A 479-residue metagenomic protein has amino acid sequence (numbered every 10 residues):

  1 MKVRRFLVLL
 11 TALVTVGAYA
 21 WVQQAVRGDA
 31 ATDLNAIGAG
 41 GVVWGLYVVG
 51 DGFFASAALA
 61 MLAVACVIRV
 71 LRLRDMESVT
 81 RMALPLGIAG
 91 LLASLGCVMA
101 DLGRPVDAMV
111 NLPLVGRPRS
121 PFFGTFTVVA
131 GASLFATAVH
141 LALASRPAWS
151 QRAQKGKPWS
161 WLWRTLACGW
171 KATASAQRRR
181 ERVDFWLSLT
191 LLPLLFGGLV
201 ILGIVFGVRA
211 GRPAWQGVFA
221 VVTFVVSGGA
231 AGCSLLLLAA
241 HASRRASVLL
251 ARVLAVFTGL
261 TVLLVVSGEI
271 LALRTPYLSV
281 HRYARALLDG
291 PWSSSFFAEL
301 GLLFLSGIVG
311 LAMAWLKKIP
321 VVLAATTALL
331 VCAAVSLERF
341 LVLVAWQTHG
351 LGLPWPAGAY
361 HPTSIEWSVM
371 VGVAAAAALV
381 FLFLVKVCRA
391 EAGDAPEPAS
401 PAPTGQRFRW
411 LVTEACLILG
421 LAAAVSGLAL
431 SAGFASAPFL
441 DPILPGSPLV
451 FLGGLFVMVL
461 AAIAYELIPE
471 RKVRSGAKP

Functional and structural regions predicted by a protein language model:
M1-A60: N-terminal signal-anchor module of multipass membrane proteins
M1-V14, A30-G38, P113-P118, W149-E181 (+2 more regions): Extramembrane terminal tails and long inter-domain/linker segments of multi-pass membrane proteins
L7, V14, V22, R74-D75 (+5 more regions): Long, contiguous internal "core" modules enriched in hydrophobic/ aromatic residues
A12-A31, G96-A100, F196-V205, A422-A432: Alpha-helical transmembrane segments of multi-pass membrane proteins
V26, V48, F123-T127, F219-F224 (+3 more regions): Membrane-interface transmembrane-helix boundary segments in multi-pass integral membrane proteins
D51-V64, F126-A142, V225-A239, E299-G310 (+2 more regions): Hydrophobic cores of alpha-helical transmembrane segments in multi-pass inner/ER membrane proteins, independent
F53-L73, M82-V110, F123-C168: Transmembrane-helix bundle segments that line or gate the permeation/cavity pathway in multi-pass membrane proteins
V110-F122, P213-T223, L440-P448: Non-cytosolic membrane-interface motifs at loop->transmembrane helix junctions
